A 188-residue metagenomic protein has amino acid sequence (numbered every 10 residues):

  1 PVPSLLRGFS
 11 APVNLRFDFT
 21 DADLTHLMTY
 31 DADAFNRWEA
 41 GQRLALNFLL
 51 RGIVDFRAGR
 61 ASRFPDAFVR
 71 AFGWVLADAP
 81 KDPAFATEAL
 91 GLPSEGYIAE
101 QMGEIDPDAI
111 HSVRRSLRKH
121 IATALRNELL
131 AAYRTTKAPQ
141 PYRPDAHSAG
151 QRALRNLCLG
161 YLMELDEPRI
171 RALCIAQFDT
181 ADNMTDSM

Functional and structural regions predicted by a protein language model:
P1-M188: Long, ordered, helix-rich scaffold segments
